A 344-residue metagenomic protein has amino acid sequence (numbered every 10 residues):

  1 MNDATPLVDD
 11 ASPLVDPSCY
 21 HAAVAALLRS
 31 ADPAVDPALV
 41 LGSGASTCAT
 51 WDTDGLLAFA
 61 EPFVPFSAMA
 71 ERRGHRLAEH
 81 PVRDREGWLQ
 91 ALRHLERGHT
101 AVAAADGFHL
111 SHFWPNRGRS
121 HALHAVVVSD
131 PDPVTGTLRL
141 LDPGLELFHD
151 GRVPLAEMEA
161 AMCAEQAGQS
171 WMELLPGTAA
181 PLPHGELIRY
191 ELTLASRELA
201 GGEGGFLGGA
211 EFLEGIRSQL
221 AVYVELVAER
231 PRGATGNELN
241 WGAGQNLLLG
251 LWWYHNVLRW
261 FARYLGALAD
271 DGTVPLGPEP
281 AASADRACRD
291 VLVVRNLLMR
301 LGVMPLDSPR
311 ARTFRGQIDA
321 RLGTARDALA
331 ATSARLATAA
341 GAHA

Functional and structural regions predicted by a protein language model:
N2-R85, H184-E198: Cysteine-nucleophile protease catalytic domains, especially the papain-like/related folds used in DUB/UBL proteases
A11-P17, S30-D52, R83-T135, D142 (+1 more regions): Active-site-adjacent substructure of cysteine-protease-like catalytic cores
P17, P181, G185-I188, L192 (+9 more regions): Intrinsic-disorder-associated interaction segments
V24, P37, F66-A70, A91 (+8 more regions): Generic structural signal of hydrophobic/aromatic residues within well-ordered alpha-helices of folded domains
P133-W253, V257, Y264: Noncatalytic regulatory segments and standalone regulatory/sensor domains
G242-A344: Charged, long alpha-helical assembly modules
